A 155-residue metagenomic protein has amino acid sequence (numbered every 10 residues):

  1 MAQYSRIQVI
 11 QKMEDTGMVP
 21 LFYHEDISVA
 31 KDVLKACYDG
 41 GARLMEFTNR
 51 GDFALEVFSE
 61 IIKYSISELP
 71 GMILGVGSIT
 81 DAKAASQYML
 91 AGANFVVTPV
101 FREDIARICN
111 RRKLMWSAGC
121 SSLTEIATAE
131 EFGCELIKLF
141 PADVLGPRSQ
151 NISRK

Functional and structural regions predicted by a protein language model:
M1-K83, Q87-A91: Conserved N-terminal beta1-alpha1 strand-loop-helix module at the mouth
F53, L69, K83-K155: Conserved anion-binding
